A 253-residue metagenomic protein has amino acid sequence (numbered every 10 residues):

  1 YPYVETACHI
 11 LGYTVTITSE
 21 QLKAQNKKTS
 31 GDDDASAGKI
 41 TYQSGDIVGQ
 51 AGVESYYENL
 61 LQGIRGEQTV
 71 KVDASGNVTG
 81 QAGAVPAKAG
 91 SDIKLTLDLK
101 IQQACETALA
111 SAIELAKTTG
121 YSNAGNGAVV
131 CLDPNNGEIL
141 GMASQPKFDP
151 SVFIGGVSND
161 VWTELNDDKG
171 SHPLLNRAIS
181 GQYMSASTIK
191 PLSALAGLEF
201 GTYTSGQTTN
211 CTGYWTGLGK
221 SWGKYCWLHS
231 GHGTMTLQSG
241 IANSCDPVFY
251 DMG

Functional and structural regions predicted by a protein language model:
Y1-A128, F148-R177, Q182: Extracytoplasmic/periplasmic proteins that interact with beta-lactams or build/remodel peptidoglycan
I10, C105-A108, N136-G137, Q182-T209 (+1 more regions): Active-site SXXK
G12, G141-A143: A structural microfeature
N77, G137-E138: Residue-level signal for well-ordered, solvent-exposed loop/turn and beta-edge residues enriched in charged/polar side
S91-D92, N135, G170-N176, Y203-G253: Conserved catalytic neighborhood of penicillin-recognizing serine enzymes
V129-P134: Short hydrophobic alpha-helical segments used for membrane anchoring or interfacial signaling
I139, S151, F249-D251: Extracytoplasmic/secreted cell-surface and envelope-processing proteins
